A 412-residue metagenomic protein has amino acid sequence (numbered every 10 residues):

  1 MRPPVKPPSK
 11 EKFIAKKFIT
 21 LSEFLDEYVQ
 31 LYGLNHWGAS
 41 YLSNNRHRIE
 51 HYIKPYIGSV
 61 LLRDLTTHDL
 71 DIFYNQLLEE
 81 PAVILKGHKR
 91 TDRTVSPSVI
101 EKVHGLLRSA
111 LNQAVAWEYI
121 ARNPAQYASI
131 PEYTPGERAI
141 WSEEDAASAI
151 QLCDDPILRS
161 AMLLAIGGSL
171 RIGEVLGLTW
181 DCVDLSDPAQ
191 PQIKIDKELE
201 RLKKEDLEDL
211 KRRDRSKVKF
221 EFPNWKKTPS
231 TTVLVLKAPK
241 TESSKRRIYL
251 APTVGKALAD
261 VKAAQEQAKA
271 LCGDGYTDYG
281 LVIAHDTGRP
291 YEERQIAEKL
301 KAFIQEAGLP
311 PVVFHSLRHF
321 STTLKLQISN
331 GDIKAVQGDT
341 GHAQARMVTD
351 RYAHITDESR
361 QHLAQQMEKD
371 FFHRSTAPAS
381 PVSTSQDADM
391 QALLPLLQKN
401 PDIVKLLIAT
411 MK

Functional and structural regions predicted by a protein language model:
M1-I19, E23-Q30, L34, S40-S43 (+9 more regions): Basic/aromatic DNA-contact patch characteristic of tyrosine site-specific recombinases
M1-I72, V261-D278, D357, F372-S385: N-terminal DNA-binding module of tyrosine recombinases/phage integrases
K17-W117, P135, R289-Q295, P310-S316: N-terminal core-binding DNA-recognition domain of tyrosine site-specific recombinases/integrases
V83-G87, T91-P97, E101-V103, A116 (+7 more regions): Basic, Lys/Arg- and aromatic-enriched nucleic-acid-binding interface segment
A116, L163, G167, E174 (+4 more regions): C-terminal catalytic core of tyrosine-transesterase DNA break-rejoin enzymes
S129-I130, D145, L178-E266: Conserved tyrosine-mediated DNA breakage-rejoining catalytic core shared by Y-recombinases
E132-T134, I140, K197-R201, T340-Q366 (+1 more regions): Catalytic-site neighborhood detector that most strongly recognizes the C-terminal catalytic loop/helix of tyrosine
C182-Q192, P311, N330-A353: Short, polar N-cap/turn motifs at the start of nucleic acid-interacting alpha helices
